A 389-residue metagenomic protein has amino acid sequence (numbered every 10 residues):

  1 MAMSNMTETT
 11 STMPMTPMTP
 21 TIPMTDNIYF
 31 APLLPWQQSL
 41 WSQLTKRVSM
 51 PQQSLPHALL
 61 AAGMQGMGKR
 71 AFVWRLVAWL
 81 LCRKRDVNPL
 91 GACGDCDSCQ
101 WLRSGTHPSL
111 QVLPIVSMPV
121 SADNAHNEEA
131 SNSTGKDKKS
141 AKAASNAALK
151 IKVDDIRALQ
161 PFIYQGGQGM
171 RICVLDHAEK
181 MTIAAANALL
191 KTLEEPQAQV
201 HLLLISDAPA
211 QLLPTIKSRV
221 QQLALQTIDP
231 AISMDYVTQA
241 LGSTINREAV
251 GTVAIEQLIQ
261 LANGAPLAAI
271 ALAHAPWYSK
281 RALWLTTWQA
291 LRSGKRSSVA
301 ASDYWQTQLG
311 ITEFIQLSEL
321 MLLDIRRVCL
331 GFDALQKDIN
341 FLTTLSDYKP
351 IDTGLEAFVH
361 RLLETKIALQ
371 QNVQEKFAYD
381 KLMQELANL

Functional and structural regions predicted by a protein language model:
A2-M6, P20-A184: Clamp-loader machinery-focused feature within the broader ASCE/P-loop NTPase space
A2-T7, M18-W79, V87-L90, A198-V200 (+1 more regions): Charged, glycine-rich active-site and insertion segments that engage polyanionic ligands
S11-P14: Low-complexity, simple-sequence tandem-repeat tracts enriched in small residues
Q100-L102, E194, P214: Short secondary-structure boundary/capping segments
S131-D137, T182-N187, K191, F377-Q384: A short, hydrophobic/aromatic-rich structural module that often spans a beta strand with its adjoining loop
P161-Y164, N187-H201: Conserved catalytic/switch belt of AAA+ P-loop NTPases
I172-D176, L189, V200-D207: Structural recognition of the conserved hydrophobic beta-strand(s) that form the central parallel beta-sheet of P-loop
K180-M181, E195, Q211: Residues immediately C-terminal
